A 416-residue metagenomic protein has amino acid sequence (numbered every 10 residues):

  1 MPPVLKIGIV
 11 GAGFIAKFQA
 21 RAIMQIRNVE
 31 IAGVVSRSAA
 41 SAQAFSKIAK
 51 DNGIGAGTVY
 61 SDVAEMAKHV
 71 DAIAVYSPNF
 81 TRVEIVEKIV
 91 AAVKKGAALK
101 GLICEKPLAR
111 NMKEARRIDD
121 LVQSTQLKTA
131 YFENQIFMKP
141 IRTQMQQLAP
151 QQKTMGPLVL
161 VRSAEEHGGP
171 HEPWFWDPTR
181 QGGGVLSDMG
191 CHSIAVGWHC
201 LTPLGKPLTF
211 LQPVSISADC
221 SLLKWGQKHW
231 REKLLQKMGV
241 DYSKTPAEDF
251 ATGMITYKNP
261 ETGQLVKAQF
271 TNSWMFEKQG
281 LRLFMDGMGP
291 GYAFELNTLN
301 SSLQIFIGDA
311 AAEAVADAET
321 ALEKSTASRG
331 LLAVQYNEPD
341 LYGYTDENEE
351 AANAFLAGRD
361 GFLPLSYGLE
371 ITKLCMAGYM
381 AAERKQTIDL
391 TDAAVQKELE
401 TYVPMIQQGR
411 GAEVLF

Functional and structural regions predicted by a protein language model:
M1-N52, L415: N-terminal Rossmann-like dinucleotide-binding module
F18, R37-A40, L296, Y336-E349 (+2 more regions): Active-site loop of classical SDR/Rossmann-like NAD(P)-dependent oxidoreductases, centered on the catalytic Tyr-X3-Lys
A49-I54, V90-G101, P150-K153, L201-F210 (+1 more regions): Alpha-helix termini
G55-L121, P140: Beta-loop-alpha module in the N-terminal Rossmann-like domain of NAD(P)-dependent dehydrogenases, especially those
A72-V75, K94, E261, A352-F416: C-terminal helix-rich "cap/oligomerization" subdomain common to oxidoreductases
C104-P173, S193-I194: A contiguous active-site-proximal alpha/beta segment in oxidoreductase catalytic domains
P173-G280, S366, E370: Rossmann-like dinucleotide-binding domain that binds NAD(P)(H)
D241-F250, Y257-D346, L415-F416: NAD(P)-dinucleotide binding in Rossmann-like oxidoreductases
